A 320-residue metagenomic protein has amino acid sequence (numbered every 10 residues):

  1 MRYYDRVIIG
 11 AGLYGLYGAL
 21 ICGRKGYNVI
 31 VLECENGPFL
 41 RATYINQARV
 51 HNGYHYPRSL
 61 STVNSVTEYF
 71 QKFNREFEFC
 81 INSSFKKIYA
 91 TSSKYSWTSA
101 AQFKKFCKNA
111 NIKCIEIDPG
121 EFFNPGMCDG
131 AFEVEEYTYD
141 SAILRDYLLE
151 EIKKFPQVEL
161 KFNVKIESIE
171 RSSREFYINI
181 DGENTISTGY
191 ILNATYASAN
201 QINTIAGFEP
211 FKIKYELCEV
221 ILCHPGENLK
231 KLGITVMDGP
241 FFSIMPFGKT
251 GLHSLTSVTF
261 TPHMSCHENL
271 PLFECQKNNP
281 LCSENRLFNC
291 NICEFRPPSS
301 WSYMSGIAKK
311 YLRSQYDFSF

Functional and structural regions predicted by a protein language model:
M1-Y14, I30: Beta1/beta-strand and adjacent pyrophosphate-binding region of the FAD-binding site in flavoprotein oxidoreductases
G23-Y44: Glycine-rich FAD pyrophosphate-binding loop
F39, T185-M237, F247-L252, C275: Central helical "cap/lid" subdomain
Q47-G130: Dinucleotide-binding Rossmann-like beta1-alpha1 core, especially the glycine-rich loop that anchors the ADP
P57, T91-A101, A131-E150, C293-W301: Short beta-strand to alpha-helix junction loop
S83-S84, L160-F162, I213-L217, S314-F320: A short coil-to-beta-strand element that immediately follows conserved catalytic motifs
F132-Y190, A194-T204: Helical element adjacent to the flavin cofactor pocket in flavoenzyme catalytic cores
H263-M264, E268-F320: Flavin-binding catalytic cores
